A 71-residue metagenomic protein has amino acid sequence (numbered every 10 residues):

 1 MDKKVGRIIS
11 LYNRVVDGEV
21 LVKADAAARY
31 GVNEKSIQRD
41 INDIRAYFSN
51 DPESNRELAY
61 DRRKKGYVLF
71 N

Functional and structural regions predicted by a protein language model:
M1-N71: Short, basic/aromatic recognition patches that contact phosphate-bearing ligands
